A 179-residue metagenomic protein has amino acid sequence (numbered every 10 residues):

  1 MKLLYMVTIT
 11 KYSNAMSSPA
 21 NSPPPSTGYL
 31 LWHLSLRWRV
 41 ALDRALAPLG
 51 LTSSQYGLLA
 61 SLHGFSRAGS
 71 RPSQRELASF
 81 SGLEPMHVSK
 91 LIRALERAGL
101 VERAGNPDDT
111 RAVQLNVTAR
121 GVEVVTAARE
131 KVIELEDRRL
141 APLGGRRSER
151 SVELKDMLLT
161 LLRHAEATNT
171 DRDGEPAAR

Functional and structural regions predicted by a protein language model:
M1-L49, A98, R146, V152 (+2 more regions): N-terminal leader segment of winged-helix/HTH proteins
G28, W32, L36, G82 (+2 more regions): Short amphipathic alpha-helical segments with heptad-repeat character
L36-H87, D173: N-terminal helix-turn-helix DNA-binding core of bacterial DNA-binding proteins
R44, P48, G64, E102 (+4 more regions): Conserved amphipathic alpha-helical interaction elements at protein-protein interfaces in regulatory, energy-coupling
Q74, I92-R93: Short, hydrophobic-biased segments on the C-terminal half of alpha helices that form "recognition helices"
R93-L159: Charged, amphipathic alpha-helical coiled-coil/dimerization segments
S151-R179: Exposed, interaction-prone assembly regions rather than primary DNA-binding/catalytic cores
